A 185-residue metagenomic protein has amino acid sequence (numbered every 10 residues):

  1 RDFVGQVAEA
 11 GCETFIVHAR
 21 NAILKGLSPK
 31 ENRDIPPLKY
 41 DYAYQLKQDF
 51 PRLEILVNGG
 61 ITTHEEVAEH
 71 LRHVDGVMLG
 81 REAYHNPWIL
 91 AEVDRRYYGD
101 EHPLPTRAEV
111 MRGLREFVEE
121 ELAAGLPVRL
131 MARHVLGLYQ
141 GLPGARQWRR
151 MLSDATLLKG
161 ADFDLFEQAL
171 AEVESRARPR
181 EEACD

Functional and structural regions predicted by a protein language model:
R1-G5, E9-T14, A19, D34-V57 (+1 more regions): Alpha/beta catalytic cores of nucleotide-metabolism and tRNA/nucleoside-modifying enzymes
A19-R33: Glycine-rich, proline-tolerant flexible connector loops at the mouths of alpha/beta enzymes
